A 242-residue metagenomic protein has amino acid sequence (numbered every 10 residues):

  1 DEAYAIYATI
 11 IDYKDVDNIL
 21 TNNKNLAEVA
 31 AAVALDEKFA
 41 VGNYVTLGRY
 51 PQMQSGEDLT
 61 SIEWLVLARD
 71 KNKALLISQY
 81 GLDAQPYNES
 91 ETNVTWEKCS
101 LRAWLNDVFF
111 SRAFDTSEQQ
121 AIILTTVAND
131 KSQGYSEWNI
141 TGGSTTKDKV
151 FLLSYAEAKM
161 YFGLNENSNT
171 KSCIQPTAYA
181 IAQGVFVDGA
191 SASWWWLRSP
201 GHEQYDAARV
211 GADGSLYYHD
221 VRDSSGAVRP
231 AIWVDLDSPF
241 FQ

Functional and structural regions predicted by a protein language model:
Y7-N23: Short solvent-exposed coil/turn linkers within tandem alpha-helical repeat scaffolds
E28-Q242: Collagenous Gly-X-Y triple-helix signature in extracellular proteins
